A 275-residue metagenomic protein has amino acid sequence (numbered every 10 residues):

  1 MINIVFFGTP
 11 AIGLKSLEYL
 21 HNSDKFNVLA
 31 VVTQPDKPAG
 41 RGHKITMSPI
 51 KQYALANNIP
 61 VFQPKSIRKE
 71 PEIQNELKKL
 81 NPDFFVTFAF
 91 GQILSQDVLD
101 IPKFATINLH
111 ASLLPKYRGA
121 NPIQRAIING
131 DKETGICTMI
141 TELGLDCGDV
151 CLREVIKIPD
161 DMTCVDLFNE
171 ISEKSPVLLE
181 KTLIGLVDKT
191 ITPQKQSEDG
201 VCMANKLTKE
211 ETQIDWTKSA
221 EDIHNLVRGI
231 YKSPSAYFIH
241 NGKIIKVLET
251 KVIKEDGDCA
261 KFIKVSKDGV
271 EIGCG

Functional and structural regions predicted by a protein language model:
M1-K232, K264-S266, E271: One-carbon transfer enzymes
K218, H224-G275: C-terminal active-site/capping subdomain that shapes the small-molecule cofactor and substrate pocket of enzyme
